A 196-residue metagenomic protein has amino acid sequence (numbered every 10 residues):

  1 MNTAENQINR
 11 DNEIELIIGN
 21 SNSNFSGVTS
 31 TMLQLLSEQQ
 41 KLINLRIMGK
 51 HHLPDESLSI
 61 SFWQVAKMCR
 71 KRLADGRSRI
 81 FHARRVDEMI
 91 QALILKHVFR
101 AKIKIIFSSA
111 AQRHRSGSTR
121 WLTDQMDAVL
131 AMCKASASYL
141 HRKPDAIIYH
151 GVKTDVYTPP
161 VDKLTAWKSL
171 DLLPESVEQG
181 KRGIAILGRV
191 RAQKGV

Functional and structural regions predicted by a protein language model:
N2-D75: N-terminal strand-loop element at the rim of the active site of nucleotide-sugar-dependent glycosyltransferases
N20, S108, M132, I186-G188: Short hydrophobic "strand-cap" motifs at the C-terminus of beta-strands
L42-I43, R77-S78, M126-D127, P144: Short, well-ordered alpha-helix to beta-strand connector turns
G49-L53, R113-H114, A131-S138: Short, polar loop motifs at secondary-structure junctions
A83-E88: Short His-centered aromatic/hydrophobic patch
K102-S109, R113-V129: A conserved, positively charged/aromatic
D124-K168, L172: Donor nucleotide-sugar binding/catalytic pocket of nucleotide-sugar-dependent glycosyltransferases
S169-K194: Conserved donor-binding/catalytic core segment of Leloir-type glycosyltransferases
